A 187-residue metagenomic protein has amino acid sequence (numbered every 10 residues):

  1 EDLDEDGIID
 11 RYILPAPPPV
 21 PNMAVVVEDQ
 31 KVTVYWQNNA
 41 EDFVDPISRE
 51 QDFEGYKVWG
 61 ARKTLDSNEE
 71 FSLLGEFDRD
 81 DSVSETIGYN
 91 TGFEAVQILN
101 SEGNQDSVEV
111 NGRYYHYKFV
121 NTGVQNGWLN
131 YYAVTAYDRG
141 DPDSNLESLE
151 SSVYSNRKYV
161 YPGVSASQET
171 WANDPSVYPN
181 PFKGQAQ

Functional and structural regions predicted by a protein language model:
E1-Q187: Extracellular/surface-associated beta-sandwich interaction domains
